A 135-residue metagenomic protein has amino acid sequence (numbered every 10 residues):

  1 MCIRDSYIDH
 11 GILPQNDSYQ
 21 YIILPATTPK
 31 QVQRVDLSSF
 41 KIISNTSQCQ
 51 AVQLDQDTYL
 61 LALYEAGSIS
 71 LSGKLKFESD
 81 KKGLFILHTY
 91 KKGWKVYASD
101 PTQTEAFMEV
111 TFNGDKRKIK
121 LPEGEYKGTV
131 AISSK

Functional and structural regions predicted by a protein language model:
M1-I3: Short, small-residue-biased leader/transition segments that mark boundaries at the very start of proteins
D5-N16: Exposed beta-sheet edge/beta-hairpin loop segments within beta-rich domains
P14-P25: Short Pro-Gly-centered flexible turn/kink motifs
L24-K135: Non-catalytic terminal regions with compositionally biased, polar/charged low complexity
